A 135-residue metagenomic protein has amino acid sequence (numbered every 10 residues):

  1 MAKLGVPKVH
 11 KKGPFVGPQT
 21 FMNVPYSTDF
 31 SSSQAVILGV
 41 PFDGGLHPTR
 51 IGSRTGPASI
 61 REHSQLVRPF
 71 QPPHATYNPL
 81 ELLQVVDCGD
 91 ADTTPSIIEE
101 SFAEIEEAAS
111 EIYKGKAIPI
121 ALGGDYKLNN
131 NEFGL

Functional and structural regions predicted by a protein language model:
M1-L135: Metal-dependent C-N hydrolase catalytic cores
